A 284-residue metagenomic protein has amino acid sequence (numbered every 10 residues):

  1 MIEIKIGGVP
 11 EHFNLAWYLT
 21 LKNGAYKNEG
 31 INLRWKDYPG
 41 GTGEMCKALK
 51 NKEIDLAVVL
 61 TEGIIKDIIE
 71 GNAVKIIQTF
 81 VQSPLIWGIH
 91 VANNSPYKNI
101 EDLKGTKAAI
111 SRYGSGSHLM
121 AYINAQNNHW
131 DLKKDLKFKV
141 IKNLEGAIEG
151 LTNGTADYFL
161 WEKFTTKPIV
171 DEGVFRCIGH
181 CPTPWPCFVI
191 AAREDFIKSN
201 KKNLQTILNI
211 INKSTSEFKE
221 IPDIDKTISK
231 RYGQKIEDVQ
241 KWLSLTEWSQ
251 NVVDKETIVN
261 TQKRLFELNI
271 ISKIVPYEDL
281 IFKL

Functional and structural regions predicted by a protein language model:
I2-D131, F138, D157-K163, F175-P184 (+1 more regions): Short, glycine-/small- and polar/acidic-enriched structural segments that line small-molecule recognition paths
A48, T106, N124, N128 (+6 more regions): Structured segments of extracytoplasmic/periplasmic soluble domains in secreted or envelope-associated proteins
K139, N143-I228: Pocket-lining segment of extracytoplasmic ligand-binding domains
K198-S272: Secondary-structure end/capping motifs
F266-L284: Conserved C-terminal helix/tail region of periplasmic/extracytoplasmic solute-binding proteins
